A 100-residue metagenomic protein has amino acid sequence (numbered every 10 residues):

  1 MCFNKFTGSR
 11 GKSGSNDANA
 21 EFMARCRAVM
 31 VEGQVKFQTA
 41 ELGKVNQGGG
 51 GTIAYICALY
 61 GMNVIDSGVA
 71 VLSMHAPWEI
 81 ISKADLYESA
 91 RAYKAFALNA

Functional and structural regions predicted by a protein language model:
M1-W78: Active-site-adjacent substrate-binding region of metalloamidase/peptidase-like peptide-processing proteins
V69-A100: His/Asp/Glu-rich mid-to-C-terminal helical/loop segments that flank catalytic regions of hydrolases
